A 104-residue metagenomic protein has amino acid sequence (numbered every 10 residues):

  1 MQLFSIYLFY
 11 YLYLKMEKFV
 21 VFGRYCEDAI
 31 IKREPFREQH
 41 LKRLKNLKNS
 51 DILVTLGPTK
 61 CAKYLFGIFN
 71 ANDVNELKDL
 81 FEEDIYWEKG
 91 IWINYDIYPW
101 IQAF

Functional and structural regions predicted by a protein language model:
Q2-K15: Short, Lys/Arg-enriched N-terminal segments with co-localized hydrophobic residues within the first ~10-30 amino acids
M16-F104: Conserved, structured core segments of small domains
